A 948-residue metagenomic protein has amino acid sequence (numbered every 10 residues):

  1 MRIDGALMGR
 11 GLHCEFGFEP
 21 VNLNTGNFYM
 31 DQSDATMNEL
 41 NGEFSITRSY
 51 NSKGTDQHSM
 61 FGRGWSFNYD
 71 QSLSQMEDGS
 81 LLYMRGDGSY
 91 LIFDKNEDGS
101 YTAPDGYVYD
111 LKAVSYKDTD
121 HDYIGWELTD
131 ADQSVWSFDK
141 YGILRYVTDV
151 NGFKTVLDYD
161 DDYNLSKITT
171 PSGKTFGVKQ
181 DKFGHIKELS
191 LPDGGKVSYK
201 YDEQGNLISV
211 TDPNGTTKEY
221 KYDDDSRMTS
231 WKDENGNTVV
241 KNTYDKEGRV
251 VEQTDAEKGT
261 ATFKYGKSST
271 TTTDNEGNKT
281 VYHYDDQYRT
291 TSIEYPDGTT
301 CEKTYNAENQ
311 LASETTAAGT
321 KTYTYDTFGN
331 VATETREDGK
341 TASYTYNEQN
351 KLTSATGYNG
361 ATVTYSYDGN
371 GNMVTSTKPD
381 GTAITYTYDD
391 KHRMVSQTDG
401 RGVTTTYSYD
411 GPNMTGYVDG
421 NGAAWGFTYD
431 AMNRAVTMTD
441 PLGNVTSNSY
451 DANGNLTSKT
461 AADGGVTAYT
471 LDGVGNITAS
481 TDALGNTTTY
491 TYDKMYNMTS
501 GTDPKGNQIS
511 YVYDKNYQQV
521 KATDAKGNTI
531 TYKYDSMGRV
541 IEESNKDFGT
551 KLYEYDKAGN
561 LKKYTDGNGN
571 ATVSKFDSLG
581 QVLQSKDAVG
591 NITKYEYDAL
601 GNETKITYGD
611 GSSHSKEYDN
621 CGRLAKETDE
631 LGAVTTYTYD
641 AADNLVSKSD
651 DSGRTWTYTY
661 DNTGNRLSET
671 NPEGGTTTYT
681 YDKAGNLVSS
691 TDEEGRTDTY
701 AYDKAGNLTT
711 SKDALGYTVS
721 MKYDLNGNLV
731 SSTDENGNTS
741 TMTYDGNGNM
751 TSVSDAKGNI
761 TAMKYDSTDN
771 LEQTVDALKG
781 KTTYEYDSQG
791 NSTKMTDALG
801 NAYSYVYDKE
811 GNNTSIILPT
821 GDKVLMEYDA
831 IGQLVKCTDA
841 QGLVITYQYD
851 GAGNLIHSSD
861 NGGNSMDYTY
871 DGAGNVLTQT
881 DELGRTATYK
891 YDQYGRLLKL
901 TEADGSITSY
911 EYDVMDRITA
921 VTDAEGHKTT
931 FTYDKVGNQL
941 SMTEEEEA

Functional and structural regions predicted by a protein language model:
M1-M60, D118-D120: Intrinsically disordered, low-complexity segments enriched in small residues
I46, S52-A948: Extended charged/polar low-complexity repeat regions
